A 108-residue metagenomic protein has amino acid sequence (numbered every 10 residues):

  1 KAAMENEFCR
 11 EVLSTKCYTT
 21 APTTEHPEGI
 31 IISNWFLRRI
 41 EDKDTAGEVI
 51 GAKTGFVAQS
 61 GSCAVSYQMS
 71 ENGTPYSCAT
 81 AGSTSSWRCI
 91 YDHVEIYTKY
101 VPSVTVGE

Functional and structural regions predicted by a protein language model:
K1-E108: Penicillin-recognizing serine hydrolase domain
